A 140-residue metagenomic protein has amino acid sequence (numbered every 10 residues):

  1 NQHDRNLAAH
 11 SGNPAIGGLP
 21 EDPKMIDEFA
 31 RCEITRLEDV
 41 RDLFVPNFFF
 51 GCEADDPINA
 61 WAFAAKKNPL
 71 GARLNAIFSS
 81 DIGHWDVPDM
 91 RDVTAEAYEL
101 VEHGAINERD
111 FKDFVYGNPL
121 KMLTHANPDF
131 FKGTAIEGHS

Functional and structural regions predicted by a protein language model:
N1-R41, P46-N75, H84-S140: Mid-to-C-terminal alpha-helical segments outside catalytic/metal-binding sites
D81: Active-site glycine-centered loops adjacent to acidic/histidine catalytic or metal-binding residues that shape
